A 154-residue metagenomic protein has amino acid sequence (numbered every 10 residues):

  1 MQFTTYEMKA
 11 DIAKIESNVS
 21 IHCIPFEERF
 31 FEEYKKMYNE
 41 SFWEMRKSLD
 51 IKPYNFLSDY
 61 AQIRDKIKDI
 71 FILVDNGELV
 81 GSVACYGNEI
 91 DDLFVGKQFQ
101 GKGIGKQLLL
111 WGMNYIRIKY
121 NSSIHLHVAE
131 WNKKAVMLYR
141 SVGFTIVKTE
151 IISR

Functional and structural regions predicted by a protein language model:
M1-S20, S153: Acyl-donor-binding surface of acyltransferase catalytic domains
I21-K36: A short beta-loop-alpha structural element at the N-terminal edge of CoA-dependent acyl/N-acetyltransferase catalytic
R46-I72, N76-L79: Active-site rim helix/loop that mediates acceptor-substrate recognition in acyltransferases
I72, G77-E89, F94: Conserved beta-strand in the GNAT
I90-G101, V128-A129: A short, internal acetyl-CoA/4′-phosphopantetheine-binding micro-motif in the GNAT/acyltransferase core
F99, G103-G112: Conserved acetyl-CoA pyrophosphate-binding loop and the N-cap/start of the following alpha-helix in GNAT-like
I116-H127: Conserved GNAT acetyl-CoA-binding A-motif
L126-V136, I152-R154: Conserved beta-strand-loop-alpha-helix junction that forms the acyl-donor binding cleft
